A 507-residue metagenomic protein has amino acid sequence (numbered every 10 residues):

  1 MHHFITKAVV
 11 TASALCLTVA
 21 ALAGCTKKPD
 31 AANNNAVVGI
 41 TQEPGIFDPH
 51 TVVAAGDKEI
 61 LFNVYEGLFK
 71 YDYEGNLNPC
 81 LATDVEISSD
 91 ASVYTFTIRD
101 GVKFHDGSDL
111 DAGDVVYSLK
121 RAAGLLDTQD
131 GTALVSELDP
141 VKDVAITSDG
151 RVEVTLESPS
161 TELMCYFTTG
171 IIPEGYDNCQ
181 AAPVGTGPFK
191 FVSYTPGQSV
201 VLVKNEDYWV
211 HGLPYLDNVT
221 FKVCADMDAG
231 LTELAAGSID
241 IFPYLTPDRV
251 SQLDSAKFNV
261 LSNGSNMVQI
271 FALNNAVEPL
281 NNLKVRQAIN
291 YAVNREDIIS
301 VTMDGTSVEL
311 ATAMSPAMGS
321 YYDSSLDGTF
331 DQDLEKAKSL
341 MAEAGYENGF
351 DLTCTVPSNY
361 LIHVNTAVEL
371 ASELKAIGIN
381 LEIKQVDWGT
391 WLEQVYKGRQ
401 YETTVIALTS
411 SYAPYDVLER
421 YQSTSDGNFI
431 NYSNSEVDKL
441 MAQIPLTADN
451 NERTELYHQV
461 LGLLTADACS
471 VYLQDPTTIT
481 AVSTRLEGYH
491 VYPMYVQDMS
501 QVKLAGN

Functional and structural regions predicted by a protein language model:
G39-S89, K120, V184: N-terminal lobe/hinge region of extracytoplasmic solute-binding protein
T83-T128, P279-L280: Aromatic- and charge-enriched surface segment that lines or borders ligand/interaction sites
E86, D90, T132-G175: Surface-exposed binding/hinge segments that line and control ligand-binding clefts or catalytic entry sites
D111-S118, D149-E153, G187-P188, L216-N218 (+4 more regions): Alpha-helical secondary-structure segments
S160-T220, D226-D228: Gly/Pro-rich hinge or "lid" segments in bacterial periplasmic/extracellular proteins
D207-S251, N380: Ligand-site clamp/hinge motif
A292-S320, I362-A371, L392, Y396-N507: Detector for C-terminal structural segments
V308-E343, L361-H363: Structural transition elements
